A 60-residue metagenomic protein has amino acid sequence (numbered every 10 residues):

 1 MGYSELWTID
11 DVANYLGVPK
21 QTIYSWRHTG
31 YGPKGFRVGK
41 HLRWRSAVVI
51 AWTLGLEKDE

Functional and structural regions predicted by a protein language model:
M1-T22: Polyanion-binding surface elements
E5, Y15, H41, T53-G55: Acidic/proline-rich low-complexity IDRs
I9-A13, L42, V48: A broad helix-preferring feature
L16-R43: Major-groove DNA-recognition helix of helix-turn-helix-type DNA-binding domains
A47-E60: A short, Lys/Arg-enriched interface patch at domain edges and termini
